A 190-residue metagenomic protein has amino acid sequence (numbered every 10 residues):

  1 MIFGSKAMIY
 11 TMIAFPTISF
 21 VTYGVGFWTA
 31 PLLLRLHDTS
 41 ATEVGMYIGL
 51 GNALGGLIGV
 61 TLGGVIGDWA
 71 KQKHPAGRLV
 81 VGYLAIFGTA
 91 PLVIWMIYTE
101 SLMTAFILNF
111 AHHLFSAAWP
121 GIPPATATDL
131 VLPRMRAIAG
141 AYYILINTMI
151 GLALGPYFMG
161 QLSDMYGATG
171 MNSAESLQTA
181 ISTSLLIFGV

Functional and structural regions predicted by a protein language model:
M1-S5, I97-T99, D129-R134, S173: Helix-boundary and loop/linker segments of multi-pass membrane transporters
S5-G63, L108, H112-P124, G151-S163: Extracytoplasmic gate region of multi-pass secondary transporters
F15, G49, G140-T148, L185: Small-residue-rich transmembrane alpha-helices and their cytosolic helix-loop interfaces in multi-pass secondary
S40-E43, G77-V80, Q161-F188: A membrane-interface helix-boundary motif in multi-pass transporters
A41-G45, P133-Y143, Q178: Loop-to-transmembrane helix entry/capping segments in MFS-fold secondary transporters and related SLC/MFSD carriers
D68-A85: Cytoplasmic membrane-interface "Motif A"-like loop-to-helix N-cap segments of 12-TM Major Facilitator Superfamily
K71-K73, A127-R136, T169: Paired intracellular helix-loop junctions of major facilitator superfamily
Y83-E100: C-terminal ends and interior cores of transmembrane alpha-helices in multi-pass membrane transporters/permeases
